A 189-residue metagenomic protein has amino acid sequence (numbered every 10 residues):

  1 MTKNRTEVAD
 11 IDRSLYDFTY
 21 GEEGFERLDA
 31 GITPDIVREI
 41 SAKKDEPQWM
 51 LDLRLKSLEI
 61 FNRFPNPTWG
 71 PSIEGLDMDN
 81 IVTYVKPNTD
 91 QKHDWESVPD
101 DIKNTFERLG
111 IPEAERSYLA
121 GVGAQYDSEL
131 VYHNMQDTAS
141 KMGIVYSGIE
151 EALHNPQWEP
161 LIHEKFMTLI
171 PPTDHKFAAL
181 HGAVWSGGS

Functional and structural regions predicted by a protein language model:
T2-S189: Glycine-rich and polybasic anion-binding loops at the starts of cofactor/ligand-binding domains
